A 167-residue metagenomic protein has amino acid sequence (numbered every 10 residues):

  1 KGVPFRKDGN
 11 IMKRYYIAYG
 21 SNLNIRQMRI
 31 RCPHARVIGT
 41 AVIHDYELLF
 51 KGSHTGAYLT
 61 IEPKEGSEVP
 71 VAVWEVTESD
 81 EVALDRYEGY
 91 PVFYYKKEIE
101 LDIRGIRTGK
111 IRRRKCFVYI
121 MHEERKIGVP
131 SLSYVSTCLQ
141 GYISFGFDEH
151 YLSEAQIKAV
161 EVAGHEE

Functional and structural regions predicted by a protein language model:
K1-I11: Short, Lys/Arg-enriched N-terminal segments with co-localized hydrophobic residues within the first ~10-30 amino acids
M12-E167: Glycine-aromatic micro-motifs
